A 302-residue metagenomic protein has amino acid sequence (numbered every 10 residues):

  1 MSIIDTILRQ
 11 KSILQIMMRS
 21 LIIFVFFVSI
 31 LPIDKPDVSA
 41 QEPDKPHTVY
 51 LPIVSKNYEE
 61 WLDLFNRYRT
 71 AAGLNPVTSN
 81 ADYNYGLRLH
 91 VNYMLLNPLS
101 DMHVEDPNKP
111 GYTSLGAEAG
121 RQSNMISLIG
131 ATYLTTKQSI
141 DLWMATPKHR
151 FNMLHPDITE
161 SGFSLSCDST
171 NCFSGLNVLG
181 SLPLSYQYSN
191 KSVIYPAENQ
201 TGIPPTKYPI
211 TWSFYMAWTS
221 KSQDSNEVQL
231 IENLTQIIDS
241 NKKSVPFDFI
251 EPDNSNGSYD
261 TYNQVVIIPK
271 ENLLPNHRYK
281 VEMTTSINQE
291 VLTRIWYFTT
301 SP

Functional and structural regions predicted by a protein language model:
M1-Q15: N-terminal secretory signal peptides that target proteins for export/translocation
S20-I30: Bacterial N-terminal signal peptides
A40-D239, D260, Q264-V266, R278-M283 (+1 more regions): Functional surface patches built around histidine and acidic residues
M216-W218, P275, S286-P302: Extended, polar beta-sheet/loop recognition surfaces of beta-rich domains that mediate binding to diverse ligands
P246-N256: Solvent-exposed serine/threonine-rich low-complexity stretches and specific carbohydrate-binding patches
S255-T261, E290: Short proline/glycine- and polar residue-rich coil/turn motifs
K270-H277: Surface-exposed, short loops/turns at beta-strand junctions within beta-sandwich domains
